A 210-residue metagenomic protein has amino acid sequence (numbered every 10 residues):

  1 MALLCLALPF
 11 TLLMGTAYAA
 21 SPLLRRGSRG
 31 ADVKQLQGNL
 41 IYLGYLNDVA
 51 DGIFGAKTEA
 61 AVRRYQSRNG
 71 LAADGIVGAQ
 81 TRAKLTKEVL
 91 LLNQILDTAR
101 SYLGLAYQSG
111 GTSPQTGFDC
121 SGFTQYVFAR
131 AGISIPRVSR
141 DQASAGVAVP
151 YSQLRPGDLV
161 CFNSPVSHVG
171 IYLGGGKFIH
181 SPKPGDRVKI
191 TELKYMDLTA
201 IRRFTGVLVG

Functional and structural regions predicted by a protein language model:
M1-V49, E88-N93: Acidic, Ser/Thr/Pro/Gly-enriched interdomain connector segments
A19-S28, R68, A79-G104, F204-G210: Intrinsically disordered, low-complexity Ser/Thr-rich linker and spacer segments in cell-wall-related proteins
L23-K34, G38-A83, P136, Y172: Short acidic, glycine/serine/threonine-rich helix-capping segments at coil-helix boundaries
V33, Q37, E59, R82 (+4 more regions): Extracytoplasmic/secreted envelope proteins and their assembly/folding machinery, especially bacterial periplasmic
G75-V77, Q153-L154, V166: Short glycine/proline-centered loop/turn elements that form peptide/ligand docking sites
L103-P156: Catalytic cysteine-centered active-site loop
I133, S139-V149, V166, L173-G210: Aromatic- and glycine-rich peptidoglycan recognition patches
L159-C161, I179: Hydrophobic beta-strand signal
